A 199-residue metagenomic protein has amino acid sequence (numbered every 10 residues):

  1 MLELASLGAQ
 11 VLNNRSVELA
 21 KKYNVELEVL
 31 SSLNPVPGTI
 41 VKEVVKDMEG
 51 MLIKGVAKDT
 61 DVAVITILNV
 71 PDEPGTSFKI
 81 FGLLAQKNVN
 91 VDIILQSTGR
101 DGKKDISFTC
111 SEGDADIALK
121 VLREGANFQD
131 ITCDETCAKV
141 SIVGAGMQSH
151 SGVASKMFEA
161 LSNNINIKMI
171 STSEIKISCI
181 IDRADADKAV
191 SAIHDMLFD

Functional and structural regions predicted by a protein language model:
M1-T172, K176-D199: C-terminal catalytic "cap/lid" subdomain
